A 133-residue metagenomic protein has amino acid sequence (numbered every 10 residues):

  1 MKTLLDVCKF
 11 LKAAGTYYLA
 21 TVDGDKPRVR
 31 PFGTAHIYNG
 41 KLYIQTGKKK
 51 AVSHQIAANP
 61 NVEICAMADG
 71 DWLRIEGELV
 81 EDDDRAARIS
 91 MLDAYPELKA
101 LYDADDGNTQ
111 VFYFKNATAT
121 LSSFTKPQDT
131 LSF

Functional and structural regions predicted by a protein language model:
K9-D23, V62-I64: A short, Trp-centered hydrophobic/proline-enriched beta-strand micro-motif
A14-T16, G40-L42, N59-V62, N108-T109 (+1 more regions): Short, surface-exposed beta-edge/turn micro-motifs
Y18, L42-Y43, R74, T120: General beta-strand recognition
P31-G33: Conserved beta-strand in the GNAT
A35-G70: A short mixed-secondary-structure module that forms the rim of ligand-binding clefts
R74-F133: Charged, gly/pro-rich active-site loop segments
